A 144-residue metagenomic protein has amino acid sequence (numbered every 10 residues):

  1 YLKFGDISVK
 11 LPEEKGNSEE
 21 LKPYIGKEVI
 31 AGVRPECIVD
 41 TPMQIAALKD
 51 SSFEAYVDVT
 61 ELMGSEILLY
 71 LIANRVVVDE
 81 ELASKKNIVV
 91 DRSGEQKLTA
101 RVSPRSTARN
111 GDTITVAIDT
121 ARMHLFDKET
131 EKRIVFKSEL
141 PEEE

Functional and structural regions predicted by a protein language model:
Y1-E144: Non-catalytic connector elements of ABC transporters
